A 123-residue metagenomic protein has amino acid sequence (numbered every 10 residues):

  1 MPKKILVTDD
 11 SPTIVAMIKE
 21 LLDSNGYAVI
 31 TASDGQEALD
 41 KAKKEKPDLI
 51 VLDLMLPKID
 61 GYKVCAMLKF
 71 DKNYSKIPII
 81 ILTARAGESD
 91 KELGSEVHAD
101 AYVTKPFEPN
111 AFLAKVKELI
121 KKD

Functional and structural regions predicted by a protein language model:
V15, P57, S75, G87 (+1 more regions): The feature encodes the CheY-like receiver
A16-S24: Charged docking surfaces used in two-component/phosphorelay signaling
G26-S33, K41, V103: Short hydrophobic/Thr-rich beta-strand motif most characteristic of the beta2 strand and flanking loop of CheY-like
E45-V51, L56: Active-site beta3 strand of CheY-like receiver
F107-V116: C-terminal output helix
